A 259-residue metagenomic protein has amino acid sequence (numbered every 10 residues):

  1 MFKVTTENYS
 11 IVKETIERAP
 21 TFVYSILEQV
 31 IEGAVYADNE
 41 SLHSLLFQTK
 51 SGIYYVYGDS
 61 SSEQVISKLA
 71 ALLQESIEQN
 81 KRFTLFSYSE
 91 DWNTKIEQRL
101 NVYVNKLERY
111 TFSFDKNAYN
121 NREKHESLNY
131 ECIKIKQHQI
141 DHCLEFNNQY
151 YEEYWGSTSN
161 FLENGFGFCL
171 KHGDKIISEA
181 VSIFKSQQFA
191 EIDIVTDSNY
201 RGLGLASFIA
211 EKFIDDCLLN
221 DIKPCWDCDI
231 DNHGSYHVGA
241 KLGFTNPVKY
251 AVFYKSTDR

Functional and structural regions predicted by a protein language model:
M1-P20, A118-G156: Short amphipathic alpha-helix that is part of the acyltransferase structural core
P20-I31, E145-K171: Active-site rim helix/loop that mediates acceptor-substrate recognition in acyltransferases
E32-T49, F166-A180: Conserved beta-hairpin
N39-S44, Q48-Q137: Acyl-donor-binding surface of acyltransferase catalytic domains
E63-L72, G202-D215, H237, K241: Conserved acetyl-CoA-binding loop-helix of GNAT-fold acetyltransferases
D91-V104, S207, I230-V248: Conserved active-site alpha-helix within GNAT-family acetyltransferase domains
V104-N117, G243-R259: Conserved catalytic-core motifs of GNAT/GCN5-like acyltransferases
G156-F189, D193-D197: A conserved beta-strand-loop-helix scaffold within acyl/acetyltransferase catalytic domains
